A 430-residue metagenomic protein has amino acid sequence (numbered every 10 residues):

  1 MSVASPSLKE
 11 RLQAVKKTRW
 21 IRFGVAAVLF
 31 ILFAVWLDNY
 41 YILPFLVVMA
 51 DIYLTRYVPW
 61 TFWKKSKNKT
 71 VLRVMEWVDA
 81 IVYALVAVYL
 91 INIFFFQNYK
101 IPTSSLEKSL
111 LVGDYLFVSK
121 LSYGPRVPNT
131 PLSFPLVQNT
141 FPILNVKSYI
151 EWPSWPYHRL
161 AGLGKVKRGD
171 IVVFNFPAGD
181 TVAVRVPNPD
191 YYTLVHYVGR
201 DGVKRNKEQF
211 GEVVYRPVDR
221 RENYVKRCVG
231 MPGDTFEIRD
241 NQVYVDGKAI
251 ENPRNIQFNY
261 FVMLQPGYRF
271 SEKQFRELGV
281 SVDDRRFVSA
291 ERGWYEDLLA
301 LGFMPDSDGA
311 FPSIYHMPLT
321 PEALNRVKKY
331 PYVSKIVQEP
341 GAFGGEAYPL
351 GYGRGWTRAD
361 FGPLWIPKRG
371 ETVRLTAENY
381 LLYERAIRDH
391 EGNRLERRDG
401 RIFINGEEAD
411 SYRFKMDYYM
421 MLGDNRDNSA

Functional and structural regions predicted by a protein language model:
M1-A430: Extended hydrophobic leader/signal-anchor segments used for secretion and membrane insertion
